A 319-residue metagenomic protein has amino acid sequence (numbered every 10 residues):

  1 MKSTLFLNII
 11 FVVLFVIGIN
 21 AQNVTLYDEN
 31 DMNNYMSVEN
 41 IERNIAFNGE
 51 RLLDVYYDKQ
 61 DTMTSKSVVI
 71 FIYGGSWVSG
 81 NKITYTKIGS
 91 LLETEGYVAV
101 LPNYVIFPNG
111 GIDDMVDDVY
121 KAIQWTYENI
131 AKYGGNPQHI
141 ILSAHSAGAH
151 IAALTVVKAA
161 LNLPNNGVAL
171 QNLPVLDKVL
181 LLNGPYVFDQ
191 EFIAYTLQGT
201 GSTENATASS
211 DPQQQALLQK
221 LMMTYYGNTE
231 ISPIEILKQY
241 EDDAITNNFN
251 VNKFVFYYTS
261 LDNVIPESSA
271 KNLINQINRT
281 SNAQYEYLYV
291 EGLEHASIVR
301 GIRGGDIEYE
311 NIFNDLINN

Functional and structural regions predicted by a protein language model:
Q22-T64: N-terminal cap/lid segment of alpha/beta-hydrolase-fold proteins
D31-M32, Q190-I245: Mobile cap/lid helix-loop segments that gate and shape the active-site cleft of serine hydrolases
S65-G74: Short beta-strand element of the alpha/beta-hydrolase
G80-I88, V100-P137, I302-G305: Catalytic nucleophile-loop/oxyanion-hole region of alpha/beta-hydrolase and closely related hydrolase-like folds
Q124-Y195: Primarily recognizes the serine-hydrolase "nucleophile elbow" in alpha/beta-hydrolase and SGNH/GDSL folds
V255-Y258, D262: Short beta-strand/loop motif that positions the catalytic acidic residue of the alpha/beta-hydrolase fold
N263-N272: Conserved alpha/beta-hydrolase "acid-adjacent" motif
L293-G305: Catalytic histidine-centered segment of alpha/beta-hydrolase-like enzymes
